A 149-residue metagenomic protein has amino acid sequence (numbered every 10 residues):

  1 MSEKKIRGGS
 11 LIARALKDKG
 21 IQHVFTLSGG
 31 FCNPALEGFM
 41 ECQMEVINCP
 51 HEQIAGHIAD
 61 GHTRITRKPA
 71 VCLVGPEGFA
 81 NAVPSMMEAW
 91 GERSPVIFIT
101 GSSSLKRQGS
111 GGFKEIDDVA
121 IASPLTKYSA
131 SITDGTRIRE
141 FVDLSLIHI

Functional and structural regions predicted by a protein language model:
M1-I147: N-terminal alpha/beta PP-like core and its mobile active-site loop of ThDP/TPP-dependent enzymes
